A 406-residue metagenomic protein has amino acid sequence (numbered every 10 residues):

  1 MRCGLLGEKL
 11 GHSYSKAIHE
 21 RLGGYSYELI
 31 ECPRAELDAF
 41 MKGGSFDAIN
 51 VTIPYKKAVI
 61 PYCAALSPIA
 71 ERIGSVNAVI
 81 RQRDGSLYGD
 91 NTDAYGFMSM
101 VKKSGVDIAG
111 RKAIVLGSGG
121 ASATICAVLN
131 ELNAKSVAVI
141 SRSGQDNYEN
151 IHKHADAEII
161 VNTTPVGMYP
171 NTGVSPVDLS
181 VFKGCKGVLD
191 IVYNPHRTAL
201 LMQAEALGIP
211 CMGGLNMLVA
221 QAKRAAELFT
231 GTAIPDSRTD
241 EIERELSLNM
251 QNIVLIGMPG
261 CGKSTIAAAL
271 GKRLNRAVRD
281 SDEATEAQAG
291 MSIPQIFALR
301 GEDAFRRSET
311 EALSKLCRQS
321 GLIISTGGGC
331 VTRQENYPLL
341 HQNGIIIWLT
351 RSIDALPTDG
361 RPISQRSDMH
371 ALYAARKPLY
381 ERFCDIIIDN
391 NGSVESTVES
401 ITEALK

Functional and structural regions predicted by a protein language model:
R2-S104, P195-R197, L207, G214-V219: Phosphate/diphosphate ligand-binding glycine-rich loop within oxidoreductases
L132-Y148, D282-A284, Q288: NAD(P)-binding Rossmann-fold cofactor-contacting core
D146-M212, C330-N336: Rossmann-like adenosine-cofactor binding region
I191-Q251, N390: Adenosine-phosphate binding glycine-rich loop
D240-L248, A269, R273, I345 (+2 more regions): NTP-dependent small-molecule kinase module
K263: Conserved lysine of the Walker
D280-H341: ATP-dependent small-molecule kinase phosphotransfer cores that center on conserved nucleotide phosphate-binding segments
Q342-L379, I386: A glycine- and Lys/Arg-enriched "phosphate-lid" helix/loop adjacent to the NTP-binding pocket of small-molecule kinases
